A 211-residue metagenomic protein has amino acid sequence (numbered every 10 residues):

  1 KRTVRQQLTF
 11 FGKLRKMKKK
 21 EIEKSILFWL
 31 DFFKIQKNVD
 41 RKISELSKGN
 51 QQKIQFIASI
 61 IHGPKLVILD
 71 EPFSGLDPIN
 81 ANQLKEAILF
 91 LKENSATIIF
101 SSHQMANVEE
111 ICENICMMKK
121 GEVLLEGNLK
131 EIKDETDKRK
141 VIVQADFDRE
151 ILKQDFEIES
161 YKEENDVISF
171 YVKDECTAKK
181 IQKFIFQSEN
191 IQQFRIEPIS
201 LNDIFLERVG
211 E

Functional and structural regions predicted by a protein language model:
K1-F100, M105-K119, L125: ABC transporter nucleotide-binding domains
V4, L129, P198-L201: Structural motif detector for alpha-helix initiation sites
L8, E23, L30, N82 (+4 more regions): Generic structural signal for individual residues within well-ordered alpha-helical segments across diverse proteins
G63, I111, E157, Q187-N190: Short loop/turn motifs at secondary-structure junctions
K85-V172: ABC transporter nucleotide-binding domain
K173-E211: C-terminal coupling/interaction segments
